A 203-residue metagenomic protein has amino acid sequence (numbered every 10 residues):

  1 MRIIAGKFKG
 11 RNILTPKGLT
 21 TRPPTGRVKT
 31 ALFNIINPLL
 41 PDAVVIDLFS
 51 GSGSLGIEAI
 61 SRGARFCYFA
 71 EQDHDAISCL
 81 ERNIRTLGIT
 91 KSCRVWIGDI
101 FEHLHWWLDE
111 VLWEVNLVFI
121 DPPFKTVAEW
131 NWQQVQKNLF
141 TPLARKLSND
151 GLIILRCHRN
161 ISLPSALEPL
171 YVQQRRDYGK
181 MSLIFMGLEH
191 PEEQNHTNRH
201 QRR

Functional and structural regions predicted by a protein language model:
M1-R203: Class I S-adenosyl-L-methionine-dependent methyltransferase catalytic core
